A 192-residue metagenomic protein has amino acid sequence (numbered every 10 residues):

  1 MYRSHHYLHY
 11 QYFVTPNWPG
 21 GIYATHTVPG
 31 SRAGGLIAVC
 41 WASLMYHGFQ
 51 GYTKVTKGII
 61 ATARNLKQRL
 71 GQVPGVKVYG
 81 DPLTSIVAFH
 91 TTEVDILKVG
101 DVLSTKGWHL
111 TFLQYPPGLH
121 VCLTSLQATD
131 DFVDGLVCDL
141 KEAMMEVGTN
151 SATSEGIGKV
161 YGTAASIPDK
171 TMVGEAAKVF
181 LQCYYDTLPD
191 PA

Functional and structural regions predicted by a protein language model:
M1-S85, F89-V94: Active-site C-terminal subdomain of aminotransferase-like
T53, Q72-P74, T84, F89-A192: Non-catalytic terminal extensions of PLP-dependent enzymes
